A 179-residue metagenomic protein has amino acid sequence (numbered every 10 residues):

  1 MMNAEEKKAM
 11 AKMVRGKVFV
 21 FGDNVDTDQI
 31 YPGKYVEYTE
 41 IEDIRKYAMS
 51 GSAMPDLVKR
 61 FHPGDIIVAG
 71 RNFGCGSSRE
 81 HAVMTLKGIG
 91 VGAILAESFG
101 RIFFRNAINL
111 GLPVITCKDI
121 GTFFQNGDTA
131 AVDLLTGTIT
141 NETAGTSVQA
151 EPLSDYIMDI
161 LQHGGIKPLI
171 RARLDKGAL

Functional and structural regions predicted by a protein language model:
M1-K34, P168-L179: N-terminal, positively charged, Ser/Thr/Ala/Gly-biased leader segments that form transit/presequence-like amphipathic
N3-E5, V20, Y31, V36-T136 (+2 more regions): Feature captures the catalytic cores and cofactor-binding loops of soluble hydro-lyases/lyases that act on carboxylate
V25, G74-E80, L161-R171: Conserved phosphate/anionic-ligand binding catalytic regions in large, soluble enzymes, centered on
S50, M54, H163, A172 (+1 more regions): A structural signal for alpha-helix termini and helix-coil/disorder junctions
G127-R173: C-terminal binding/interaction regions
